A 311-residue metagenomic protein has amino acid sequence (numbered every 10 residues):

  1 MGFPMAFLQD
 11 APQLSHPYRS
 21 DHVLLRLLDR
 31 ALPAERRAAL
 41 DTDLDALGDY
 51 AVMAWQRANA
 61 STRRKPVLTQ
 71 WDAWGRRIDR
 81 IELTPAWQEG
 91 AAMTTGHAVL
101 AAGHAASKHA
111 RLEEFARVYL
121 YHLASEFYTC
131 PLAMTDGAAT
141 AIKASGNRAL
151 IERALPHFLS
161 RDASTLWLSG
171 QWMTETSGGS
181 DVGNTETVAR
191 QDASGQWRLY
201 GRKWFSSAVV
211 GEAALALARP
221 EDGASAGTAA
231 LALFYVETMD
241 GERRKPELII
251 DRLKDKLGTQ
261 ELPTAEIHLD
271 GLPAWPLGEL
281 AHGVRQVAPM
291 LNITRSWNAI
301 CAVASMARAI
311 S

Functional and structural regions predicted by a protein language model:
M1-S107: Extended, charge-enriched "interface" segments that sit outside catalytic cores
D72-T165, S206-V209: Internal helix-loop-helix
A102-G103, A116-E126, D136-T140, Q171 (+4 more regions): Glycine- and acidic
G146-W197: Internal maturation/activation junctions in enzymes
S177-S180, F205-S207, K256-P263: Short Gly/Pro-enriched turn/cap motifs at secondary-structure boundaries
Q196-E247: A short core secondary-structure module
E242-R244, D251, P263-T294, S311: A glycine-rich, basic-preceded beta-loop-alpha segment at the flavin cofactor/substrate interface of flavin-utilizing
R295-S311: Extended amphipathic alpha-helical segments enriched in small hydrophobics
